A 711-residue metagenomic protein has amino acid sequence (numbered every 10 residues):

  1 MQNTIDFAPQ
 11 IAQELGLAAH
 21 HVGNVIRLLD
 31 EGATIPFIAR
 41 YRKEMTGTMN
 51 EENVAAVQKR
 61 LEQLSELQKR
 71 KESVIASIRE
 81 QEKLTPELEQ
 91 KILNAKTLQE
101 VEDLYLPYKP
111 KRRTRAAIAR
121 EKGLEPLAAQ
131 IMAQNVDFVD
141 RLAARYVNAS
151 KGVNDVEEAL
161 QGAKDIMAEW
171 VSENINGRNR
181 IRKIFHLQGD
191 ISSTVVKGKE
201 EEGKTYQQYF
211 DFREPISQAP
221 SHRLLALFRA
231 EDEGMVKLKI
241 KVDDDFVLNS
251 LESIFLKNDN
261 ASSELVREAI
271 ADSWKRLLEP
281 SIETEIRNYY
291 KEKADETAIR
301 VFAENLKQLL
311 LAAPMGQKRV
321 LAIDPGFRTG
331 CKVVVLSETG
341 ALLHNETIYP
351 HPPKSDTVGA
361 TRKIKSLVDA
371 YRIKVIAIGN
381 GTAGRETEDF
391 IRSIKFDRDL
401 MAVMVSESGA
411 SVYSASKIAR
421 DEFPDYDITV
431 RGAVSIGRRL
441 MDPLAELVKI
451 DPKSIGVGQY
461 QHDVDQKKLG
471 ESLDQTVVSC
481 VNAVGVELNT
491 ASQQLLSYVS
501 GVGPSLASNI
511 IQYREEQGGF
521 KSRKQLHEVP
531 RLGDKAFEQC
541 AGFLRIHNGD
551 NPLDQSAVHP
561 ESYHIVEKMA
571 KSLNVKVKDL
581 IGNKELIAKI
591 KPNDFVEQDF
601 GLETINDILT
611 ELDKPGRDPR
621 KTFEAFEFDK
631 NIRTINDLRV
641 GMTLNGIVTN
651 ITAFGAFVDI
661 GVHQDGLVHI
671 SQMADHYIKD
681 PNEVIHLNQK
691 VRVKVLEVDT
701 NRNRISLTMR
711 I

Functional and structural regions predicted by a protein language model:
M1-G23, D30: Generic start-of-chain signal for non-secretory N-termini
T4-F7, S65-K83, L93, D421-G519 (+6 more regions): Long, highly charged, low-complexity intrinsically disordered interaction regions that mediate electrostatic DNA/RNA
R27-D30, P107, I118-E121, A226-A230 (+15 more regions): Replace "in large, NTP-powered and nucleic-acid-processing enzymes" with "in large, NTP-powered factors and other
Y41-K43, M132, D243, P325 (+10 more regions): Short, ordered loop/turn segments at secondary-structure junctions
N53-A56, Q63, L67-A322, R328-Y426 (+1 more regions): Duplex nucleic acid-engaging cores and interfaces of nucleic-acid transaction enzymes
S77, K91, L104, A230-D243 (+3 more regions): Structured, non-catalytic alpha/beta "coupling" segments that mediate domain-domain communication and provide generic
K183-D190, I323-F327, G381-E386, V405-V412 (+5 more regions): A glycine-rich phosphate-binding loop feature that marks nucleotide/adenosyl-phosphate handling sites
G549-D550, D554-I711: Single-stranded RNA-binding regions, centering on S1/OB-family and related RNA-binding modules
